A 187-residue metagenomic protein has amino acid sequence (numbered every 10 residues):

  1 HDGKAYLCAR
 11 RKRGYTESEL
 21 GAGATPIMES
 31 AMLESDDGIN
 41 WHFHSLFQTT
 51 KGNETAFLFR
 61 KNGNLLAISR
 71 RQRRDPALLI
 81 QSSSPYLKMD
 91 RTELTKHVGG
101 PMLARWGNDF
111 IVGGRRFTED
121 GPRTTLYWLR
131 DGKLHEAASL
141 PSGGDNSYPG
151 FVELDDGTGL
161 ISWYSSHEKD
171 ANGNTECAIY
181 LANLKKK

Functional and structural regions predicted by a protein language model:
H1-D145, V152-K187: Beta-rich carbohydrate-recognition and catalytic domains
